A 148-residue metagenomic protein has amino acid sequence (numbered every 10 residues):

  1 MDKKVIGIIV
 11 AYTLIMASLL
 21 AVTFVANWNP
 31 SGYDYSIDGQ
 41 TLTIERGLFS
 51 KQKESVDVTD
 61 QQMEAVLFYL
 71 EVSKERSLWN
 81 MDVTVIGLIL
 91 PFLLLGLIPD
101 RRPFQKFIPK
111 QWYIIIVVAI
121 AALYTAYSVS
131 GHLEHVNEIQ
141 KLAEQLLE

Functional and structural regions predicted by a protein language model:
M1-A11, S77-R102: Alpha-helical transmembrane segments and their immediate interhelical/interface regions in integral membrane proteins
M1-S31, I115-S128: Hydrophobic secretory-pathway targeting helix
D2, P91-K141: Juxtamembrane interface at the cytosolic side of transmembrane helices
N27-T41, E134-L147: Alpha-helical transmembrane signal-anchor/signal-peptide segments
G32-M63: Long, glycine/tryptophan/cysteine-rich extracytoplasmic
E54-L70, H135-A143: Juxtamembrane/interfacial segments around transmembrane helices
T59-L88: Individual transmembrane alpha-helix segments
